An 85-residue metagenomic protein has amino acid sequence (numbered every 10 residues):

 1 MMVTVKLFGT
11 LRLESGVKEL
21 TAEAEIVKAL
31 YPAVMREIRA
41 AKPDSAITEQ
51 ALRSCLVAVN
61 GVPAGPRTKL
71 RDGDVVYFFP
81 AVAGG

Functional and structural regions predicted by a protein language model:
M1-G84: Ubiquitin-like/PB1-type beta-grasp interaction modules and other compact soluble beta-rich domains
